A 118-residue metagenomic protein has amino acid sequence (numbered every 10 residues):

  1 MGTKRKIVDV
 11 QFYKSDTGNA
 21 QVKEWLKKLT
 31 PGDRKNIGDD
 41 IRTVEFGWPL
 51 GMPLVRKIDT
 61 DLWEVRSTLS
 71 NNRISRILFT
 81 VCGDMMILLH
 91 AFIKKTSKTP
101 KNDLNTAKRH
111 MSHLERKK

Functional and structural regions predicted by a protein language model:
M1-R73, G83-M85, I93-K118: Basic, Lys/Arg-enriched alpha-helical interface segments
R76-T80: Short, surface-exposed beta-strand/loop micro-motifs that present aromatic residues
